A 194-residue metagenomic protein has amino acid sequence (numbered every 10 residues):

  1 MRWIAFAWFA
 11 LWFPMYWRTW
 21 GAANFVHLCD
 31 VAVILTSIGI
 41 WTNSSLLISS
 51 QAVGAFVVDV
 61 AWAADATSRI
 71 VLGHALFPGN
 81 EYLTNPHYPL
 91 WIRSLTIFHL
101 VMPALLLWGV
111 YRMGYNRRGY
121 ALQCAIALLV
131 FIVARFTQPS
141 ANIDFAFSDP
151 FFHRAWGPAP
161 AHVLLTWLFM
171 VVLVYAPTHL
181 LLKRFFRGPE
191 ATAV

Functional and structural regions predicted by a protein language model:
M1-W12: Alpha-helical transmembrane segments
F13-A22: Short, hydrophobic transmembrane alpha-helix segments
L28, V33-G79: Hydrophobic/aromatic-rich structural module bridging two neighboring secondary-structure elements via a short loop
A32-W41, S94-V110, T166-L181: Hydrophobic cores of alpha-helical transmembrane segments in multi-pass inner/ER membrane proteins, independent
S50-V58, G119-V130: Central hydrophobic cores of alpha-helical transmembrane segments in multi-pass integral membrane proteins
A61-I126: Membrane-proximal helix-loop-helix units in multi-pass membrane proteins
T137-Y175: Membrane-interface transmembrane-helix boundary segments in multi-pass integral membrane proteins
